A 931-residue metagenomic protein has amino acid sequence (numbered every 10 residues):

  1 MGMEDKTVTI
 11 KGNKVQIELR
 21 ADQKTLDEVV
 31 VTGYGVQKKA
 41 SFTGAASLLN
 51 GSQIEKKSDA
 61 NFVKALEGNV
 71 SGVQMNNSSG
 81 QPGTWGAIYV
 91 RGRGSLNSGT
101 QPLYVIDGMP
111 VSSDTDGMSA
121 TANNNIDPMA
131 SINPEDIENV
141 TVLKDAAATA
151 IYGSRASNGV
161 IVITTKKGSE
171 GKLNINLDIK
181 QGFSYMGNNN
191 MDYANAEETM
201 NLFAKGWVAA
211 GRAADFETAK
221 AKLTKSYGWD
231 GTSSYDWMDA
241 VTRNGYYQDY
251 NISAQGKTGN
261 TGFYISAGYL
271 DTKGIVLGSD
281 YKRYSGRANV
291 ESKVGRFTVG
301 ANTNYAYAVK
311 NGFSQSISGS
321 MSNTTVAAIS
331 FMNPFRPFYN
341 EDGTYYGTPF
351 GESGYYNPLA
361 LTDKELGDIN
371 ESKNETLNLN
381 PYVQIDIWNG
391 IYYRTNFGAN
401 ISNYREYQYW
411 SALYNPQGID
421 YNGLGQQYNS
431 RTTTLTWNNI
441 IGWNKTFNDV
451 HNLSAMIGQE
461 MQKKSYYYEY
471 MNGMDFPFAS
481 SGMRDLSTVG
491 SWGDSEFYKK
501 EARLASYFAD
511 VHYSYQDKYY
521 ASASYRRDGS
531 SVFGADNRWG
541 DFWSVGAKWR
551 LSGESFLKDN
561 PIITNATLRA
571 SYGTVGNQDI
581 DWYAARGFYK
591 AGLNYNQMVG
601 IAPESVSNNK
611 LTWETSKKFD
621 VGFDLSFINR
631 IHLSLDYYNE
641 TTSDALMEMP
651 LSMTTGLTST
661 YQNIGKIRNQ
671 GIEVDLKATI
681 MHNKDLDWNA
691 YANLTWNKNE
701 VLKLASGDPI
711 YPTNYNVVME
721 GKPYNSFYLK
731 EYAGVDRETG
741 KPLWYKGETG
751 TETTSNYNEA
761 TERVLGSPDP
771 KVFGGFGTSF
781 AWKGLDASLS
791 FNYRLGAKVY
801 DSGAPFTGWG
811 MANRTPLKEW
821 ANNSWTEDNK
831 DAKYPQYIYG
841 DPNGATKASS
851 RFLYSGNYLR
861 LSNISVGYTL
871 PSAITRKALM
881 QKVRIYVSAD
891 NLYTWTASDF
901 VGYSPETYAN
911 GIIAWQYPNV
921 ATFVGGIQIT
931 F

Functional and structural regions predicted by a protein language model:
M1-R287, E291-K293, T298-G300, N304-A306 (+6 more regions): Short, small/polar-rich motifs associated with maturation and membrane association, primarily at protein termini
T25, A40, T100-Q101, I106 (+11 more regions): Surface-exposed loop/interface segments of Gram-negative outer-membrane beta-barrel transport/assembly proteins
V545, A570, V674, A692 (+4 more regions): Hydrophobic, well-ordered secondary-structure elements that form the walls of internal hydrophobic environments
V545-K548, E673-L676, Y868, N919-F931: Outer-membrane beta-barrel "beta-signal"
D620-G622: Glycine-centered tight-turn and secondary-structure capping sites
S767-Y800: Glycine-rich, aromatic-lined ligand/substrate-binding cores of catalytic and carbohydrate-binding domains
